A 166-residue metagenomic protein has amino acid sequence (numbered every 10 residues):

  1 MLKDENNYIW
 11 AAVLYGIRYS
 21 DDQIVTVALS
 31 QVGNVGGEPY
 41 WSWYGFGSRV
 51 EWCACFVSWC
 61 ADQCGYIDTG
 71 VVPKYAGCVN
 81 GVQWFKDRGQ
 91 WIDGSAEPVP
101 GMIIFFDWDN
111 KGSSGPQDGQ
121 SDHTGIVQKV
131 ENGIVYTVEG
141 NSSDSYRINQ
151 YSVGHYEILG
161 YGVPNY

Functional and structural regions predicted by a protein language model:
D4-I9, Y15-Y19, N110, S114-Y166: Aromatic- and glycine-rich peptidoglycan recognition patches
Y15-Y66: N-terminal capping segments
V25-L29, V79-K86, L159: Generic detector of well-ordered alpha-helical segments enriched in charged/polar residues, highlighting helical
Y40, F56, F105, G160-Y161: Aromatic-residue hotspot detector
I67-D144: ...with weaker cross-activation on analogous glycine-rich loops/strands in unrelated enzymes
